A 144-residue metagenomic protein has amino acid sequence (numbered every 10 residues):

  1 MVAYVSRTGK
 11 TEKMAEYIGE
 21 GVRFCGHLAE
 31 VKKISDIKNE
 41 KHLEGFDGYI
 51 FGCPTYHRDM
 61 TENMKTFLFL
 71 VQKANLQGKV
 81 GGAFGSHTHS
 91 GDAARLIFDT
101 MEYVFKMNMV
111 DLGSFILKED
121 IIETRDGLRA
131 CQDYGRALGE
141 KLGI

Functional and structural regions predicted by a protein language model:
A3-V5, F84: Short hydrophobic segments within beta-strands
S6-R7, T55: Acidic beta-to-alpha connecting loop that harbors the catalytic carboxylate
T8-E12: Glycine-rich NAD(P) Rossmann-fold beta1-alpha1 loop
K13, Y17-I34, E44-I144: FMN-binding flavodoxin-like domain, especially the glycine-rich phosphate-binding loop
N39-E40: Acidic, amphipathic alpha-helical patches
